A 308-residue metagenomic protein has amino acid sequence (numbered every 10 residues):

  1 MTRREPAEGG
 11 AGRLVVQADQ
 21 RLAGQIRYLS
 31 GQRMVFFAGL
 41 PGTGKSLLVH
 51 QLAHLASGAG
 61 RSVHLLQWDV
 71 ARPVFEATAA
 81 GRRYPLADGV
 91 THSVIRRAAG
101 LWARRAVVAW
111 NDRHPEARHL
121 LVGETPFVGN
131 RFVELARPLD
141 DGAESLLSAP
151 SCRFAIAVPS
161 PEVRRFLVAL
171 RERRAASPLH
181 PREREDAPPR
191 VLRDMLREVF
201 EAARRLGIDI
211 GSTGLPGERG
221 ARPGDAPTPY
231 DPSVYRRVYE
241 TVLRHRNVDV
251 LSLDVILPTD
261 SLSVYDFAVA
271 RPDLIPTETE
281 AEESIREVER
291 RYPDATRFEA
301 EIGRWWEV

Functional and structural regions predicted by a protein language model:
T2-L29: N-terminal pre-Walker A segment at the start of P-loop NTPase domains
F37: Hydrophobic anchor at the beta1->P-loop junction of P-loop NTPases
L40: P-loop (Walker A) phosphate-binding loop of NTP-binding proteins
K45: Conserved lysine of the Walker
L48, L52: Hydrophobic positions on the alpha1 helix immediately C-terminal to the Walker A/P-loop
H54-L65: Post-Walker A helix-loop "phosphate-sensing" segment adjacent to the P-loop in P-loop NTPases
V63-A136: Conserved nucleotide-sensing/catalytic segment adjacent to the nucleotide-binding pocket in NTP-handling enzymes
S151, A157-V308: Conserved NTP phosphate-binding and transfer environment spanning the P-loop NTPase/kinase superfamily
